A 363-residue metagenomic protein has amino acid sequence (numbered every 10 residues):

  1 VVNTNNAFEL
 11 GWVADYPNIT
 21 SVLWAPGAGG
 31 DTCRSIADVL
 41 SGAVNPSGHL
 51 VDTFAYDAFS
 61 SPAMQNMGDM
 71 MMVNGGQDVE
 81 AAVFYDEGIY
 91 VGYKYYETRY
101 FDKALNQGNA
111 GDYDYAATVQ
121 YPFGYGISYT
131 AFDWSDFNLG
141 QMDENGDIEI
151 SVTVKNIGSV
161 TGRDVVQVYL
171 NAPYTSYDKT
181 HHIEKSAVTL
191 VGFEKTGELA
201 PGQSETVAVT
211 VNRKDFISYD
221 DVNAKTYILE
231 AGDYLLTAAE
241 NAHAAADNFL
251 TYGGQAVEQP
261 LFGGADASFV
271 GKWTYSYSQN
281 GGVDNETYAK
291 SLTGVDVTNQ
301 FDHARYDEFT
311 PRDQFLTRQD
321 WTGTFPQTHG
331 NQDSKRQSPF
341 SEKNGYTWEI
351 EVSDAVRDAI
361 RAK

Functional and structural regions predicted by a protein language model:
N3-R163, Y169-N171, T226-N241, D247-E351: Secreted, periplasmic, or luminal enzymes acting at the cell surface/secretory milieu
V166, S176-D221: Intrinsically disordered, low-complexity Pro/Gly/Ser/Thr-rich segments with frequent PxxP/GP/PP motifs and embedded
I350-K363: N-terminal amphipathic, basic-rich helices that act as targeting or association modules
